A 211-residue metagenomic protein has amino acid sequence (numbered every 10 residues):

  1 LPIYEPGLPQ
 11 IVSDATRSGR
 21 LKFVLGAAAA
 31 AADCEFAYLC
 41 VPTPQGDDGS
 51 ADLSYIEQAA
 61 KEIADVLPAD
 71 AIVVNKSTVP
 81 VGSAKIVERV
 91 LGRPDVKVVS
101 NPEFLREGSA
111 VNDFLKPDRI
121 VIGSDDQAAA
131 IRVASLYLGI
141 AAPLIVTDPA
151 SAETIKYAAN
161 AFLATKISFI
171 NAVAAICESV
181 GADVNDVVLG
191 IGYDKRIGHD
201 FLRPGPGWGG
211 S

Functional and structural regions predicted by a protein language model:
P2-S211: Structural/interface elements that position substrates and couple domains in central-metabolism enzymes
